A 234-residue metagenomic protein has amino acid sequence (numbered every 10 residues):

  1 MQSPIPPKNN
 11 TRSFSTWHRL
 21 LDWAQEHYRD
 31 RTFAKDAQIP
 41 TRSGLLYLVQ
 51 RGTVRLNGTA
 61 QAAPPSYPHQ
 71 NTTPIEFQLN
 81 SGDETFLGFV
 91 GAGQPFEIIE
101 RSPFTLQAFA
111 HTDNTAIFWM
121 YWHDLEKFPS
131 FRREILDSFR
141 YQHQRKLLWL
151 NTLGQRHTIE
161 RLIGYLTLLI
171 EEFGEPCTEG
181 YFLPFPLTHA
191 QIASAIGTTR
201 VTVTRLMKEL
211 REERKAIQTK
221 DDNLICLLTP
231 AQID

Functional and structural regions predicted by a protein language model:
M1-R42, P95: Cyclic nucleotide-binding regulatory module and flanking cytosolic helices
T32, L48, C226-L227: Conserved hydrophobic "DFG−1" position in protein kinase catalytic cores
A37-T112: Cyclic nucleotide-binding regulatory domains
L56, I75, W119, C226-L227: Short hydrophobic/aromatic-rich beta-strand segments that constitute the beta-sheet cores of beta-sandwich/beta-barrel
D83-Q144, L148: Cyclic-nucleotide recognition modules
R133-T198: Polybasic "coupling" helices that flank or enter modular domains
E172-D234: Phosphate-/nucleic-acid-contacting segments
